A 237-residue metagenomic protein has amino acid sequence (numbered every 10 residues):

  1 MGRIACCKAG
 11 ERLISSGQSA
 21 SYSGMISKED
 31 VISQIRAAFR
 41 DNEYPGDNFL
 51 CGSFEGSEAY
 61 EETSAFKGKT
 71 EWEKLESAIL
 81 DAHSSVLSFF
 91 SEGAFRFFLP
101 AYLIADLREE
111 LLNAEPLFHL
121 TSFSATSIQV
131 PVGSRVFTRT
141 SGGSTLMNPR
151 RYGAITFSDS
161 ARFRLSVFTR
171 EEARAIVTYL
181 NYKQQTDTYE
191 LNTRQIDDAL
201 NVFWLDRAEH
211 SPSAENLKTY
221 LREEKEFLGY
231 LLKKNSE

Functional and structural regions predicted by a protein language model:
C6-C7: Cysteine-centered motifs
I14, S21-Y22: Short, positively charged and aromatic/hydrophobic N-terminal segments
G24-V86, R96, E226, L231 (+1 more regions): Long, low-complexity, highly charged intrinsically disordered regions
A82-S88, D159-R162: Short acidic, glycine/Ser/Thr-rich loop/turn "cap" segments at secondary-structure junctions
L87-S91, L107: Extended amphipathic alpha-helical scaffold segments
F97-E237: Extended alpha-helical scaffolding segments
